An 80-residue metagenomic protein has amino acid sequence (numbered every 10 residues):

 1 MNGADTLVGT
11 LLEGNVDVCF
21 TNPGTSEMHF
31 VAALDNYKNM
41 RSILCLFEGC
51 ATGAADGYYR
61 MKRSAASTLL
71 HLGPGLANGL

Functional and structural regions predicted by a protein language model:
M1-P74: Thiamine diphosphate
A77-L80: Small-aliphatic-rich amphipathic alpha-helix that forms the alpha element of a beta-alpha
